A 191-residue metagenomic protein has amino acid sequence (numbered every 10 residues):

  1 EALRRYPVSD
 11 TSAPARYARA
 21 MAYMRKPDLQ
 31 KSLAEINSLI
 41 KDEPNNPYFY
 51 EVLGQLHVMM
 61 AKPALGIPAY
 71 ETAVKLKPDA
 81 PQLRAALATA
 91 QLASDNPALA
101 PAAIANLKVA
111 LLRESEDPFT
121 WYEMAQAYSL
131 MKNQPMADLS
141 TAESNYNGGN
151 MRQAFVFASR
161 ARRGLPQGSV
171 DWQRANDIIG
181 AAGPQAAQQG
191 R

Functional and structural regions predicted by a protein language model:
E1-Y48, V52-L56, M60-P68, T72 (+5 more regions): Extracytoplasmic and endomembrane cell-envelope/extracellular-matrix remodeling and assembly machinery
A18, V52, A86, E123-M124 (+4 more regions): Canonical tetratricopeptide repeat
M21, Q55-V58, T89, Q126 (+3 more regions): Residue-level recognition of tetratricopeptide repeat
L29, P63, P97-A100, Q134-P135 (+1 more regions): TPR-repeat structural position
L33, I40, I67, V74 (+5 more regions): Tetratricopeptide repeat
D42, L76-K77, R113-E114, L130 (+2 more regions): Structural marker of alpha-solenoid helical repeat scaffolds
L130, L139-R191: Terminal, low-structured helical/coil segments at or just beyond the last alpha-helical repeat
